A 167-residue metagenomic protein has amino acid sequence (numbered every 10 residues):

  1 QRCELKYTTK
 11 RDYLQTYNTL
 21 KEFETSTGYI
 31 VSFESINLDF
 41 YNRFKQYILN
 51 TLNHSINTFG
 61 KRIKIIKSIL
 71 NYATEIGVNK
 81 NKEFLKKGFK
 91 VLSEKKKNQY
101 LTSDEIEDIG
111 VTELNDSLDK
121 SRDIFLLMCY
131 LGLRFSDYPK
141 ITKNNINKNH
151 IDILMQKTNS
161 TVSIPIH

Functional and structural regions predicted by a protein language model:
Q1-L5, T9: N-terminal helical hairpins
C3, V31-E34, L52, Q99 (+2 more regions): Helix-turn-helix-type domain boundary/helix-start signal
T8, T16-F23, Y29, D39 (+2 more regions): N-terminal DNA-binding recognition helix of tyrosine site-specific recombinases/integrases
L38, V111, K140: Phosphate-coordinating loops and pocket residues in cytosolic domains that bind phosphorylated ligands
Q46, S68, F125-C129: Contiguous, well-ordered alpha-helical segments that form the cores/surfaces of helical PPI scaffolds
I56, G60, E75, N79-F135 (+1 more regions): Basic, Lys/Arg- and aromatic-enriched nucleic-acid-binding interface segment
K87, L131, K140-H167: Conserved tyrosine-mediated DNA breakage-rejoining catalytic core shared by Y-recombinases
